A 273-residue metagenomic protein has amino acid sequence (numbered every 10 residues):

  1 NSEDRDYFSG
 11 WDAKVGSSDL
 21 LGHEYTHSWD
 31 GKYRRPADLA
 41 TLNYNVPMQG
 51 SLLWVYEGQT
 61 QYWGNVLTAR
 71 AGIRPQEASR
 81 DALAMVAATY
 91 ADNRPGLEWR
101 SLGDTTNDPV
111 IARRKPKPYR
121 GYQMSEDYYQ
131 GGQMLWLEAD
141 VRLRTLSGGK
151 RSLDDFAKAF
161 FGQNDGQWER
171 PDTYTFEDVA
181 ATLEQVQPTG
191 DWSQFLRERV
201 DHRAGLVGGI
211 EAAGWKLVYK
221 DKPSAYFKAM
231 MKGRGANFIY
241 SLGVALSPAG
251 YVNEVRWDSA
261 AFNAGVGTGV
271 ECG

Functional and structural regions predicted by a protein language model:
N1-L53, Q59: Juxtacatalytic substrate-recognition/specificity segment
W11-G16, L20, G50-W54, G58 (+7 more regions): Soluble non-cytosolic domains of exported or imported proteins
R34-N43, P47-Q130, S147, G162 (+1 more regions): Acidic/His/Gly-enriched intrinsically disordered linker/tail segments that often contain short helix/coil "MoRF-like"
T60, W136, G149, F195-R199 (+1 more regions): Hydrophobic, well-ordered secondary-structure elements that form the walls of internal hydrophobic environments
T68-R80, L143-S152, V186-F195: Structural helix-adjacent loops and short alpha-helical linkers that scaffold large soluble proteins
G131-R144: Alpha-helical scaffold elements that line and support the substrate/ligand-binding pocket of soluble hydrolases
G166-G273: Beta/coil-rich, acidic/histidine-enriched accessory regions frequently appended to metallopeptidases
